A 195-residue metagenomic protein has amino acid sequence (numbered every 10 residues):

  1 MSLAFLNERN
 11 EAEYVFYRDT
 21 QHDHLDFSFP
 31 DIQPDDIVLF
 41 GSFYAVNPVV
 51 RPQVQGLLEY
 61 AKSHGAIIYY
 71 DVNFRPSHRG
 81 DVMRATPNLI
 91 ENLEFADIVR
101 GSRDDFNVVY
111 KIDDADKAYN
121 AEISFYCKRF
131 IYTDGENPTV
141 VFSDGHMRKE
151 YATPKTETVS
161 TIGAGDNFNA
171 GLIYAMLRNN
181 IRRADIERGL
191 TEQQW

Functional and structural regions predicted by a protein language model:
M1-S42: Conserved N-terminal subdomain of the carbohydrate kinase-like
S28-F29, L89, T158: Acidic, amphipathic alpha-helical patches
P30-P34, E94, S124: Flexible, charged surface loops at secondary-structure boundaries
F43, V72, N167: Active-site metal-binding loops of divalent metal-dependent hydrolases
V46-N120, C127-R129, E136-P138: Conserved beta-alpha-beta core of the PfkB/ribokinase-like small-molecule kinase fold
E59, I112-W195: Conserved phosphate-binding/catalytic region of the ribokinase-like
